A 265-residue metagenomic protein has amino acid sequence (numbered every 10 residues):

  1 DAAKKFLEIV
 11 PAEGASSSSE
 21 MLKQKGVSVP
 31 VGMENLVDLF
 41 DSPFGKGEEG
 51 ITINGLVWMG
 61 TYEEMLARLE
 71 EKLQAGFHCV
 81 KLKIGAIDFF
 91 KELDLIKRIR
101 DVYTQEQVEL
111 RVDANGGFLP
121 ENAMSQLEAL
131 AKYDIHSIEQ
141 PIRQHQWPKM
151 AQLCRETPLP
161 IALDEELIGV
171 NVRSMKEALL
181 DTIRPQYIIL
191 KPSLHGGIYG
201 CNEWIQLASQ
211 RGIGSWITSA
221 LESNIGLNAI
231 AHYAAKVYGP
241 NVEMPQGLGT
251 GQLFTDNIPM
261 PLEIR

Functional and structural regions predicted by a protein language model:
D1-L110, N115-G117, E121-M124, E128-K132 (+1 more regions): N-terminal capping/lid subdomain adjacent to the active-site entrance of alpha/beta enzymes
P43, K83, V108-E109, S137-P141 (+2 more regions): Flexible, glycine/charged-enriched surface loops at secondary-structure junctions
W58, V80-F89, R111-G116, Y133-Q146 (+2 more regions): Catalytic beta/alpha-barrel core
Y62-E64, A86-V102, F118-N122, I142-E156 (+3 more regions): Active-site-adjacent beta->alpha loops and helix N-cap segments on the catalytic face of soluble alpha/beta enzymes
Q74-H78, Y103-E106, E128-H136, C154-I161 (+3 more regions): Glycine-enriched alpha-helix->loop->beta-strand junction motifs that scaffold or abut catalytic
E166, S215-E222: Short acidic/histidine-rich active-site segments
A220-R265: Flexible C-terminal active-site loop/helix
